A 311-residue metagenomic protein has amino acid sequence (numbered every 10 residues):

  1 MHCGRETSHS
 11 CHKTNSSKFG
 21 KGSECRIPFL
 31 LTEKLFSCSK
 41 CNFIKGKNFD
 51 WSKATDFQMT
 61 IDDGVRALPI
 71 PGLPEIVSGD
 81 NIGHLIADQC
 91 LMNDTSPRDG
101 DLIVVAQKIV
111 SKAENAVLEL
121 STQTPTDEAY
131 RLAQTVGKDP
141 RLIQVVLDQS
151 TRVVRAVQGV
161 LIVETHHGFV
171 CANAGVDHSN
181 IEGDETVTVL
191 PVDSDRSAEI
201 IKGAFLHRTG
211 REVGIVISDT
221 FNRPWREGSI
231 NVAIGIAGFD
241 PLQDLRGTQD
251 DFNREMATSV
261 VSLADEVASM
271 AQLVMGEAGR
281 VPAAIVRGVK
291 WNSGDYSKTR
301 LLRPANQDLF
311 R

Functional and structural regions predicted by a protein language model:
H2-R5, S37, D63, D219: Hydrophobic alpha-helical segments with strong N-terminal bias
C3, C11, C25, C38-C41: Cysteine-centered motifs
E6, E24, E33, D50 (+1 more regions): Acidic, Ala/Val/Gly-enriched low-complexity intrinsically disordered segments
T7-S10, T14-S17, T32: Short linear motifs in low-complexity or flexible loops
K21-S23, I27-P28: Positively charged N-terminal leader segments that act as targeting/secretion signals
W51-R311: N-terminal and secondary-structure boundary signal
